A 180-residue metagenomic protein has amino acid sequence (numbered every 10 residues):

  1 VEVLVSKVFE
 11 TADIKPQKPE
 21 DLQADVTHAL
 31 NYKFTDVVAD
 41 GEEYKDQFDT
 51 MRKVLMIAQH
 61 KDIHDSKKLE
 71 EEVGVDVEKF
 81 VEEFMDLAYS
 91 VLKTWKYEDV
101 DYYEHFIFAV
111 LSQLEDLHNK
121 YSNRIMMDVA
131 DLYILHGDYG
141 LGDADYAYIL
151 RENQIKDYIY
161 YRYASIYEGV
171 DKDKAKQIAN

Functional and structural regions predicted by a protein language model:
V1-L22: Helical anchoring/docking segments at protein termini
V1-S6, D40-K67, K96-F108, I134-D143 (+1 more regions): Helix-turn-helix repeat elements of alpha-solenoid scaffolds
E10-Q17, V54-K79, K93-E98, V110-K120: Flexible helix-coil transition and linker loops at the boundaries of alpha-helical arrays
K18-D36, R52, G74-K96, H105-F108 (+1 more regions): Amphipathic alpha-helical repeat scaffolds of TPR domains
E78-E82, D86-L87, V91, L135-Y139 (+1 more regions): Alpha-helical linker/edge segments of TPR/alpha-solenoid repeat scaffolds and analogous pre-/post-domain helices
N123, K156-Y158: Helix-start (N-cap) detector for alpha-helical repeat units in TPR-like alpha-solenoids, especially tetratricopeptide
Y133, Y163-Y167: TPR/Sel1-like alpha-solenoid repeat signature
